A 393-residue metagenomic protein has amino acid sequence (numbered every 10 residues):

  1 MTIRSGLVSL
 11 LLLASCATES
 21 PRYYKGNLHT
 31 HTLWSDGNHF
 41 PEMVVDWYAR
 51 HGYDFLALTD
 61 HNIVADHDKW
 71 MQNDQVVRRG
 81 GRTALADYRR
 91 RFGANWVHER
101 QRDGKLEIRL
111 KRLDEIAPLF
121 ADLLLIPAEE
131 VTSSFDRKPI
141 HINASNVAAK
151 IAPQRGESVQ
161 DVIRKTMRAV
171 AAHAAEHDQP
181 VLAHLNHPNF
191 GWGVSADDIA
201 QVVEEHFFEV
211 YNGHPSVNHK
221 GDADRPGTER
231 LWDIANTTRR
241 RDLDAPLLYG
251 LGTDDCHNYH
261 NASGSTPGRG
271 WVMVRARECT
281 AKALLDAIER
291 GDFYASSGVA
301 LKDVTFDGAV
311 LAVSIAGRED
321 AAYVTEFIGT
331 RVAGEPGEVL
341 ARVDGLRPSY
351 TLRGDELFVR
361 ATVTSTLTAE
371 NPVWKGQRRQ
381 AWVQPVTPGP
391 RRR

Functional and structural regions predicted by a protein language model:
M1-L7: Bacterial N-terminal signal peptides that target proteins for export
S5, A17-R22, S35, P41-V45 (+1 more regions): C-terminal functional module detector
L10-A17: Hydrophobic h-region of N-terminal signal peptides that target proteins for export in Gram-negative bacteria
E19-N186, G193-S195, Q201, G213-N218 (+4 more regions): A metal-dependent hydrolase metal-coordination microenvironment
F55, F207, F358-R360: Residues at the N-termini of beta-strands
F190-G193, G345: Short acidic loop-to-helix transition motifs that present clustered carboxylates
D197-V217, M273-A283: Structural recognition of alpha->loop->beta junctions
